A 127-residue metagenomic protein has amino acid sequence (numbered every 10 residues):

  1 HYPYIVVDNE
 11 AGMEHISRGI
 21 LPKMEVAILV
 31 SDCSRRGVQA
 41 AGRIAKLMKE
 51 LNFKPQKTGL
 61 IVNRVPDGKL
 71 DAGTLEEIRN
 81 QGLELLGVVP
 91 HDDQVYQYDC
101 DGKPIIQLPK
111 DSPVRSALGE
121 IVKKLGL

Functional and structural regions predicted by a protein language model:
H1-V88, Q97: Conserved catalytic-core segment of NTP-binding enzymes
F53, P109-D111, E120-V122: Short, intrinsically disordered/low-complexity patches at protein termini and at juxtamembrane boundaries
H91: Active-site donor-binding loop signature of nucleotide-sugar glycosyltransferases
D101-S116: C-terminal boundary of histidine-terminating zinc-finger modules
A117-L127: C-terminal alpha-helix
